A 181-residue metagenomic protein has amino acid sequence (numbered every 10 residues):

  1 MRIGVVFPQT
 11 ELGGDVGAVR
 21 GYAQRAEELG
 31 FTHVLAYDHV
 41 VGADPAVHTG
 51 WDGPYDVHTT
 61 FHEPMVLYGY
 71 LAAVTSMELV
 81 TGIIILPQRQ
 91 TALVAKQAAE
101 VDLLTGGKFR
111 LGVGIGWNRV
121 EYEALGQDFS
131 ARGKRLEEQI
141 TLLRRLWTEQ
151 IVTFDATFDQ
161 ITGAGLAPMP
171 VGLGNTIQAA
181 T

Functional and structural regions predicted by a protein language model:
M1-V74: N-terminal beta1-alpha1-beta2 module of alpha/beta enzyme domains
D44, H48-D52, V57, M77 (+1 more regions): Internal, glycine-rich beta/alpha segment that forms the wall or movable "lid" of small-molecule/cofactor binding
